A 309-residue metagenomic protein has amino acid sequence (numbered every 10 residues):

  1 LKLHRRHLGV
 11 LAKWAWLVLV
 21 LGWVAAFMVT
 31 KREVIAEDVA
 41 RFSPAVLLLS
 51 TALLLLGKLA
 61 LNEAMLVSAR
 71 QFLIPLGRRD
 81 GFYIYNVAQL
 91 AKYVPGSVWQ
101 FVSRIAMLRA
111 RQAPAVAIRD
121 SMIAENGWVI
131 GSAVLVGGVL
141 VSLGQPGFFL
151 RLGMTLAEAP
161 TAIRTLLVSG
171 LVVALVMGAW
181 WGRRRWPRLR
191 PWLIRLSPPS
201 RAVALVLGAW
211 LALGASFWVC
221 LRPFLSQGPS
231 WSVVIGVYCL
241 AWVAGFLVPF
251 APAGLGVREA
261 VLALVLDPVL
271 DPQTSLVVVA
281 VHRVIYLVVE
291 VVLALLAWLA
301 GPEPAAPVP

Functional and structural regions predicted by a protein language model:
L1-N86, A133, L140-V248, D271-P309: Predominantly cytoplasmic-facing regulatory/coupling regions of multi-pass membrane proteins
V10, M122-I123, G256, L287: Hydrophobic transmembrane-helix microenvironments that flank and shape a buried ionizable site
R78-Y83, S97-V102, R109-N126, D271-V281: Membrane-interface alpha-helices at helix entry/exit sites of multi-pass transporters
V87-V94, C239-E259: Transmembrane alpha-helix interface/packing and boundary motifs in multi-pass membrane proteins, characterized by
Q89-V98, N126-G138: Mid-bilayer segments of alpha-helical transmembrane spans in multi-pass integral membrane proteins that mediate
L90, A124-G127, V243, V284: Transmembrane alpha-helical cores of Major Facilitator Superfamily
V98-R111, A251-D267: Re-entrant/interfacial helical elements at transmembrane boundaries that shape and gate the permeation pathway
